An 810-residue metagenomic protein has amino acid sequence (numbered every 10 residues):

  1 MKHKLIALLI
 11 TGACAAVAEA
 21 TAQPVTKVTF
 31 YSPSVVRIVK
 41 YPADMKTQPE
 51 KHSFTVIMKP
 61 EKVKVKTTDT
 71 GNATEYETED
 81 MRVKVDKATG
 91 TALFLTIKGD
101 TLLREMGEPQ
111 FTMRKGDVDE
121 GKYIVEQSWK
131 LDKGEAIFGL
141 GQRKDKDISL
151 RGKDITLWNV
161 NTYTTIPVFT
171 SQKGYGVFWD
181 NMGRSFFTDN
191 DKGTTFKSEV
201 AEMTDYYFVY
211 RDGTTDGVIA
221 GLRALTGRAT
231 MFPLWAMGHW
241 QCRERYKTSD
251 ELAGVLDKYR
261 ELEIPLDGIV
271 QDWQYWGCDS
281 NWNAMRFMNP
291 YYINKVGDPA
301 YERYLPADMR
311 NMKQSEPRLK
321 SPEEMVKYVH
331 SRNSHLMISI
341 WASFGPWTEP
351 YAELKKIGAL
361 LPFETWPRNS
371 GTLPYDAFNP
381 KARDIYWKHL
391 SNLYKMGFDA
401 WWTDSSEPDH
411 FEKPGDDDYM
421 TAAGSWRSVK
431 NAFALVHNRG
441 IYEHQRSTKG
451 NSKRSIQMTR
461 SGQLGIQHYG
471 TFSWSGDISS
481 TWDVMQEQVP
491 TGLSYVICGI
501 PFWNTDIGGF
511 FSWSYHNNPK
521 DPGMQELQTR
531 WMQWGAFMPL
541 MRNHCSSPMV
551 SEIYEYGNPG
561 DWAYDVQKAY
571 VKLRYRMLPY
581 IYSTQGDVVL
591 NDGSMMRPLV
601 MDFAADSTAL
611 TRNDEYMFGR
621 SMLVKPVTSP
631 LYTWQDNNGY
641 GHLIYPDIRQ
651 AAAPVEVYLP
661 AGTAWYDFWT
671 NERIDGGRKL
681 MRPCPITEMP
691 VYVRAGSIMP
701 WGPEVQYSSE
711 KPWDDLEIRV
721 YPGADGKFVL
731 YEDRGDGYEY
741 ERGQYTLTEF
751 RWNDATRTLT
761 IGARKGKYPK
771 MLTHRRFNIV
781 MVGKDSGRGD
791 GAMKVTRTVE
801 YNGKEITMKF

Functional and structural regions predicted by a protein language model:
M1, E19-W235, C242-E244, S249-E251 (+11 more regions): N-terminal accessory segment at the very beginning of proteins
M1-A7: Bacterial N-terminal signal peptides that target proteins for export
A7-A16: Bacterial N-terminal signal peptides
G99-E688, R694: Catalytic-domain carbohydrate-binding cleft regions of carbohydrate-active enzymes
